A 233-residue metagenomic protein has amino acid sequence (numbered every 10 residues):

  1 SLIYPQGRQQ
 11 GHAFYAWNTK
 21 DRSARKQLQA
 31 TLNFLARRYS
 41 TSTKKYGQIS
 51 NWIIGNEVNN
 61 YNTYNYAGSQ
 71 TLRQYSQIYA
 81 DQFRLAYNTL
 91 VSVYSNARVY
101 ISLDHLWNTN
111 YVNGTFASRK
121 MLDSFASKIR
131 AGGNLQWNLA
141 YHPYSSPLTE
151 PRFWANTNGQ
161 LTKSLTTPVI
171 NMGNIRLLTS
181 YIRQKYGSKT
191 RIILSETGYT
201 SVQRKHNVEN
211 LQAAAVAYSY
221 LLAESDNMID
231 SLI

Functional and structural regions predicted by a protein language model:
S1-R38, Y64-Y66, L72, D104-N113: Active-site-adjacent "subsite" loops/lids of carbohydrate-active enzymes
L2-G11, N60-N65, S146-A155, S201-Q203: Short acidic/His/Gly/Ser-rich catalytic and metal-binding motifs that mark active-site loops of diverse hydrolases
L28-R38, S42, Q48-S50, Q74-E209: Noncatalytic carbohydrate-binding groove/subsite architecture in carbohydrate-active enzymes
E57-V58, T197: Active-site metal-binding loops of divalent metal-dependent hydrolases
Q212-L221: Substrate-gating cap/lid alpha-helix
D226-I233: Aromatic/acidic polysaccharide-binding cleft in carbohydrate-active enzymes
